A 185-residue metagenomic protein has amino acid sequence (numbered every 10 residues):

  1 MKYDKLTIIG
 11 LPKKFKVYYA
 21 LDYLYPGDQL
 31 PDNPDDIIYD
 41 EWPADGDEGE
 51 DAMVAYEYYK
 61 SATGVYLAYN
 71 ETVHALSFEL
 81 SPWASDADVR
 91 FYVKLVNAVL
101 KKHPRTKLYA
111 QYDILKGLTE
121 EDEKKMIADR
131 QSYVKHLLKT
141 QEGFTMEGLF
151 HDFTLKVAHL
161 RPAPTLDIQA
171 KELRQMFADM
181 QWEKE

Functional and structural regions predicted by a protein language model:
M1-E185: Acidic (Asp/Glu-rich) sequence patches and key acidic residues that form negatively charged surfaces used
